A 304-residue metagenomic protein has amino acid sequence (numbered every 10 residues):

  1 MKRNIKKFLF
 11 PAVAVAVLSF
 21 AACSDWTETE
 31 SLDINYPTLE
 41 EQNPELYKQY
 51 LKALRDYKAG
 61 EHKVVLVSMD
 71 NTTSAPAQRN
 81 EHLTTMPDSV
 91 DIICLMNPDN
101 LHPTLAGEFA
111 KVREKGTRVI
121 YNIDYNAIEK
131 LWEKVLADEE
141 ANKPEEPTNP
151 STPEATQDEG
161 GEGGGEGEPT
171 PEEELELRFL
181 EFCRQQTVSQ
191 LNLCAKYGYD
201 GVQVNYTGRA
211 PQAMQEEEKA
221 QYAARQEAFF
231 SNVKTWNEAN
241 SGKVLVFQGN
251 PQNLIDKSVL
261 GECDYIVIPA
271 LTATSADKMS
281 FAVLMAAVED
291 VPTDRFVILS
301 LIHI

Functional and structural regions predicted by a protein language model:
M1-A59: Bacterial Sec-dependent N-terminal signal peptides
H62-A282, V297-I298: Chitinase-like catalytic core of GlcNAc-active glycosidases
A286: Active-site and adjacent loop segments of nucleotide-processing enzymes that use two-metal-ion phosphate chemistry
T293-R295: Right-hand nucleic-acid polymerase module
I302-I304: Conserved small/polar residues in nucleotide/adenosyl-binding loops
